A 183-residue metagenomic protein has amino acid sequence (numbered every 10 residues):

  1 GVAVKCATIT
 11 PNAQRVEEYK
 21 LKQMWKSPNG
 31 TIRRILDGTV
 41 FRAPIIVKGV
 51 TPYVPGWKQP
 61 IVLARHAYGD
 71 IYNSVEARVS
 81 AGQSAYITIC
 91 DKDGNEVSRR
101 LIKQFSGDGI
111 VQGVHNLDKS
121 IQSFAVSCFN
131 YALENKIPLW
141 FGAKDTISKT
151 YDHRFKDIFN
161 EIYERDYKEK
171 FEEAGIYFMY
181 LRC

Functional and structural regions predicted by a protein language model:
G1-V97: N-terminal glycine-rich phosphate/adenylate-binding segment common to multiple enzyme folds
I9, H66, K144-T146, L181-C183: Active-site beta-loop-alpha junctions enriched in small/polar residues
R42-T51, S127-N130, M179-R182: Short, charged N-terminal helix-start/capping segments
I87-Y180: Glycine-rich phosphate/diphosphate-binding loop of Rossmann-like nucleotide-binding domains
